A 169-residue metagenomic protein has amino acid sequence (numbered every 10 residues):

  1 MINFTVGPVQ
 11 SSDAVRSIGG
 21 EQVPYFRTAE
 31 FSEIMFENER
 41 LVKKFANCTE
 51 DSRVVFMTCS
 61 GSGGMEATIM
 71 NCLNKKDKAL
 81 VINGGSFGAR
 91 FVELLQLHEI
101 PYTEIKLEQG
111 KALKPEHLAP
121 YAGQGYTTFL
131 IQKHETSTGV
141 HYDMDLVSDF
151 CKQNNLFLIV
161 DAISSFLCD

Functional and structural regions predicted by a protein language model:
M1, G20-F26, N47-E50, C72-K78 (+1 more regions): Short, mixed-charge, low-aromatic patches
M1-A29: N-terminal "arm"/small-domain region of PLP-dependent enzymes with the aminotransferase-like
I2, S52-R53, G125: A generic secondary-structure signal marking the coil-to-beta-strand transition
T5, V9, E37, G64-D169: Conserved PLP-enzyme active-site core in the AAT-like
V9, D13-R16, G20, K43 (+4 more regions): A generic structural signal for ordered alpha-helices
V15, F26-A29, D51-V54, P101-Y102 (+2 more regions): N-terminal start-of-chain detector that recognizes signal peptides and the immediate post-cleavage beginning
I18-A67, R90-Q96: Conserved N-terminal alpha-helix of the aminotransferase class I/II PLP-enzyme fold
